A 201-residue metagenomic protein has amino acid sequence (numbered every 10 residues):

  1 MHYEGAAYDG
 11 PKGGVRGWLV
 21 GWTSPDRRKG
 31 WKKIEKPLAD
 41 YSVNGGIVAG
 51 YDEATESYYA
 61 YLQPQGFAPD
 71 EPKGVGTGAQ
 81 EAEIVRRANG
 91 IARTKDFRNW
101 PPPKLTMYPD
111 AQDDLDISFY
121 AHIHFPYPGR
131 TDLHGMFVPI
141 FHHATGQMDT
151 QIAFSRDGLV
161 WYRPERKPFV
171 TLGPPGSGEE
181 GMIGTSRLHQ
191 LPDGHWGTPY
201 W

Functional and structural regions predicted by a protein language model:
M1-W201: Carbohydrate-active catalytic/glycan-binding domains of CAZyme proteins, especially the secreted or lumenal ectodomains
